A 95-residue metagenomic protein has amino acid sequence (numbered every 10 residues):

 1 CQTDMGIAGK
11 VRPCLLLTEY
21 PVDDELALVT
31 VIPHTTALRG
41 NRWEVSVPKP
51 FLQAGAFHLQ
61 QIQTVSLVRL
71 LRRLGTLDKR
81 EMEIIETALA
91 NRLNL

Functional and structural regions predicted by a protein language model:
C1-L95: Conserved functional hotspots at enzyme active or ligand-binding sites that engage polyanionic ligands
